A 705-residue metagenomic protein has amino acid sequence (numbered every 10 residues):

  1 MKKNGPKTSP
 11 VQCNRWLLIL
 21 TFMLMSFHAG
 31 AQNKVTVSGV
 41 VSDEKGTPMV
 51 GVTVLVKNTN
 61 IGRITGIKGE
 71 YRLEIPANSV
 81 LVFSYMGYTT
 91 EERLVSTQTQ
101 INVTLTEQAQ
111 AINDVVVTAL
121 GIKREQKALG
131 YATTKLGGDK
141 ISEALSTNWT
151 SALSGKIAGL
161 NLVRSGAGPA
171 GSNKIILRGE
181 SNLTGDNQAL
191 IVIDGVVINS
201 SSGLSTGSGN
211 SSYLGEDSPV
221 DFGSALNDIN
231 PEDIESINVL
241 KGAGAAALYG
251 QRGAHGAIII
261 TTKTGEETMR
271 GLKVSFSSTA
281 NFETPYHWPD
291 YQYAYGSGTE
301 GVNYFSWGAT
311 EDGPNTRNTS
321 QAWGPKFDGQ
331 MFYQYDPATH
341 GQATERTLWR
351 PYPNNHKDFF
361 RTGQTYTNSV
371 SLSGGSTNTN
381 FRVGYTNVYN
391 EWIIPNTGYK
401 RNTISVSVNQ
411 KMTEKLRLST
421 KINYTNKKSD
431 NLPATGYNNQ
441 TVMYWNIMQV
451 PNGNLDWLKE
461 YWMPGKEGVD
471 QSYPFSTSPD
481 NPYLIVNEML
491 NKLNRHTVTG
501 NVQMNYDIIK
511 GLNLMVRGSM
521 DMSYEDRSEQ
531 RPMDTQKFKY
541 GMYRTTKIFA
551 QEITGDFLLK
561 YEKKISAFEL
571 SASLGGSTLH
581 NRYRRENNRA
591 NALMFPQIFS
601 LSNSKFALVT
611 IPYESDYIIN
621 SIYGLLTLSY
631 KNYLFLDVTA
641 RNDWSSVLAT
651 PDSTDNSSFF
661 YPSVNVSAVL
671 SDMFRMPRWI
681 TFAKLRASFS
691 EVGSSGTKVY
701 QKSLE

Functional and structural regions predicted by a protein language model:
K2-S405, Q410-M412, R417-S419, T425 (+1 more regions): Short, small/polar-rich motifs associated with maturation and membrane association, primarily at protein termini
A111, K127, N187, I193 (+9 more regions): Surface-exposed loop/interface segments of Gram-negative outer-membrane beta-barrel transport/assembly proteins
I229-N230, S653-S663: Short turn/helix-capping motifs enriched in Asx and small/polar residues
I234, I404-V406, G555, N620-L626 (+2 more regions): Extended, hydrophobic alpha-helical segments in both membrane/secreted and soluble proteins
T262, F276, V370-G374, V406-Q410 (+5 more regions): Residues on the lipid-exposed face of transmembrane beta-strands in outer-membrane beta-barrel proteins
T377-F381, Y524-R527, N632, L636: Short coil-to-beta-strand
